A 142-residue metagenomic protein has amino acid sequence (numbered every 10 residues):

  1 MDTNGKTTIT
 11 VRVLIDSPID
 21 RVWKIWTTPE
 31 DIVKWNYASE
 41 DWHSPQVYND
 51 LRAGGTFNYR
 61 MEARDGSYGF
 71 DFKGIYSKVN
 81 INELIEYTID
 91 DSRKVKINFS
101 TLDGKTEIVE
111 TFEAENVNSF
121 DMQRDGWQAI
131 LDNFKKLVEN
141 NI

Functional and structural regions predicted by a protein language model:
M1-W42: Hydrophobic ligand-binding cavity/cleft-lining segments
T8-T10, S44, Y68-K73, S92-K96: Short, surface-exposed coil-to-beta transition loops
T10-L14, D50, R60, I75 (+1 more regions): Generic structural detector for well-ordered beta-strands
I19-D20, L51-R52, S77-N82, N98-E107: A short, structured loop/turn motif at beta-sheet edges
V22-W23, I32, F57-Y59, Y76 (+3 more regions): Hydrophobic pocket/interface hotspot
H43-E86: Glycine-rich portal/gate segments that line the openings of hydrophobic small-molecule binding cavities
L84-A129, F134: Beta-strand/loop substructures that line and gate deep hydrophobic ligand-binding cavities in soluble
L137-I142: Short, highly charged C-terminal tails/helix-capping segments
